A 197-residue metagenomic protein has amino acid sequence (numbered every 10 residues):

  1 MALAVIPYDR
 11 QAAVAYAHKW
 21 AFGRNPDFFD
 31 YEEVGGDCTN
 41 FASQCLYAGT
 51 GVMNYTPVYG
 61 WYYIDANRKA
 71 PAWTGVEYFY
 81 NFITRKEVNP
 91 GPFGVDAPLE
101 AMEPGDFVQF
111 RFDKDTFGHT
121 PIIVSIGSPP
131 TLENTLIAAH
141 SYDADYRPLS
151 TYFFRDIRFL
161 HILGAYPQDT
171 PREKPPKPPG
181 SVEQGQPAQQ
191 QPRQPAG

Functional and structural regions predicted by a protein language model:
M1-W73: N-terminal capping segments
D27-G36, T56-A66, F112-R158: Glycine-rich catalytic cores of cysteine/serine-nucleophile enzymes that process amide/ester linkages in cell-envelope
V34, Y59, P90-F93, I126 (+4 more regions): Feature targets compositionally biased, intrinsically disordered low-complexity regions with long contiguous runs
A48-N54, S125-S128, A165-P167: Short regulatory "switch" loops immediately downstream of catalytic or recognition motifs within protein catalytic
Y63-I137: ...with weaker cross-activation on analogous glycine-rich loops/strands in unrelated enzymes
N134-L136, H140-Y142, L149-G197: Low-complexity, Gly/Ser/Thr/Pro-rich intrinsically disordered linker/tail segments
